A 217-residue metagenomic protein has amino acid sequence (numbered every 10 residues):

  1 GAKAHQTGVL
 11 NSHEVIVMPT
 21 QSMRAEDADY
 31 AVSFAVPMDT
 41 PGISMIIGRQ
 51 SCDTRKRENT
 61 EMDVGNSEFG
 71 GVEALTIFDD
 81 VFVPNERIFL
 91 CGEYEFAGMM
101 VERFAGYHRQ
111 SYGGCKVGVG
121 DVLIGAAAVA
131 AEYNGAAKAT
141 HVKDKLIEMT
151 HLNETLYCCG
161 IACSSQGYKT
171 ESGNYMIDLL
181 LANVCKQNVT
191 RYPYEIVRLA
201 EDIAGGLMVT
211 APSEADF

Functional and structural regions predicted by a protein language model:
A2-C115: FAD-binding core of flavoproteins
Q21, V83-P84, L152, S165 (+3 more regions): Short, well-ordered loop/turn and helix-capping segments at boundaries between secondary-structure elements and domains
V101-Y107, A128, S165-M176: Short acidic (Asp/Glu) and glycine-rich catalytic loops that position anionic groups and cofactors
H108, Y112-C115, K138, N174-I177 (+1 more regions): Non-transmembrane, amphipathic alpha-helical segments
S111-K169: Extended amphipathic alpha-helical segments enriched in small hydrophobics
A139-T140, C159-Y175, E201-S213: Short acidic alpha-helical/loop segments enriched in Asp/Glu that coordinate divalent cations
H141-L152, N174-K186, D216: Alpha-helical scaffold segments that form or flank carboxylate-/histidine-based iron centers
L180-F217: Alpha-helix capping/hinge segments and adjacent helical runs
